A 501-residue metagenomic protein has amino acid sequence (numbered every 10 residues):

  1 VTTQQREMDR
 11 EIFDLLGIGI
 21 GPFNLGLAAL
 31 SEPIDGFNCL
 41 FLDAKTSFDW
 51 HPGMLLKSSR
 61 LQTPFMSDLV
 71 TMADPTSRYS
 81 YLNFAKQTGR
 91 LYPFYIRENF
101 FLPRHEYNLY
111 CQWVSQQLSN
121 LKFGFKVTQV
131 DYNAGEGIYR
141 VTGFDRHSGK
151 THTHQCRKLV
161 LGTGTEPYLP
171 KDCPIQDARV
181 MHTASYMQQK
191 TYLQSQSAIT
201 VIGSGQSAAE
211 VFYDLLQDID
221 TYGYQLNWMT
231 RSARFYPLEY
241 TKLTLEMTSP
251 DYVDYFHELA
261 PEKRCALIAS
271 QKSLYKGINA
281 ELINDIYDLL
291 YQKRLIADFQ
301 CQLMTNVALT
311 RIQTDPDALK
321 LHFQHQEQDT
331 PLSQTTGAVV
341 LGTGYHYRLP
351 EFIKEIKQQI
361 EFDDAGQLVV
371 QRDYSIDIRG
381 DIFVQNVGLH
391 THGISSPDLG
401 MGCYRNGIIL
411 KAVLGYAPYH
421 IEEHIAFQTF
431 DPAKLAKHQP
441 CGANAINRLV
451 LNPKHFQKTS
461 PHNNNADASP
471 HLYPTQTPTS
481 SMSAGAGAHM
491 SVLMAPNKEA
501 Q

Functional and structural regions predicted by a protein language model:
V1, M8, N465-D467, K498-E499: Extreme N-termini of proteins with methionine-enriched Sec-type signal peptides or N-terminal signal-anchor
T2-T46, W50-P52, F94-Q206, E210-F456 (+1 more regions): Flavin (primarily FAD) cofactor-binding/catalytic cores of flavoenzymes
P52-P64: Glycine-rich phosphate-binding loop and adjoining beta1-alpha1-beta2 segment of Rossmann-like nucleotide-binding folds
T63-Y79, F235-L238: Short, solvent-exposed beta-strand-terminating loops
M72-H105: A conserved beta-strand/loop capping segment in the N-terminal third of enzymes that catalyze redox or closely related
P453-F456, P461, S469-Q501: Long, low-complexity, intrinsically disordered segments
